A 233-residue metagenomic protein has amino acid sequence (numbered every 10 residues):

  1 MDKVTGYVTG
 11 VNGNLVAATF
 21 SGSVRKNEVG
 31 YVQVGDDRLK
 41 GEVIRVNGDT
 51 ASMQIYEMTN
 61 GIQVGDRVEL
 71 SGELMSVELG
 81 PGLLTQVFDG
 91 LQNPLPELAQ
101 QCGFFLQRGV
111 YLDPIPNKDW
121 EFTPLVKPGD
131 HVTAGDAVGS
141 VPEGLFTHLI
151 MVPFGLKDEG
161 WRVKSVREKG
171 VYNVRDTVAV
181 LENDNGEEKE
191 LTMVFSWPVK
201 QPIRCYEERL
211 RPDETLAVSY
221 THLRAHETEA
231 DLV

Functional and structural regions predicted by a protein language model:
K3-N12: Extreme N-terminal "head/tail" segments of very large remodeling/mechanoenzyme assemblies
V16: Short aromatic-glycine-enriched beta-strand elements
T19-A134, G139-T215: Acidic-enriched and Gly/Ser
Y31, E229-A230: Low-complexity, intrinsically disordered short peptide segments enriched in small/polar/basic residues
A217-S219: Acidic, proline/serine/threonine- and glycine-rich low-complexity intrinsically disordered segments
T221-T228: Conserved small/polar residues in nucleotide/adenosyl-binding loops
